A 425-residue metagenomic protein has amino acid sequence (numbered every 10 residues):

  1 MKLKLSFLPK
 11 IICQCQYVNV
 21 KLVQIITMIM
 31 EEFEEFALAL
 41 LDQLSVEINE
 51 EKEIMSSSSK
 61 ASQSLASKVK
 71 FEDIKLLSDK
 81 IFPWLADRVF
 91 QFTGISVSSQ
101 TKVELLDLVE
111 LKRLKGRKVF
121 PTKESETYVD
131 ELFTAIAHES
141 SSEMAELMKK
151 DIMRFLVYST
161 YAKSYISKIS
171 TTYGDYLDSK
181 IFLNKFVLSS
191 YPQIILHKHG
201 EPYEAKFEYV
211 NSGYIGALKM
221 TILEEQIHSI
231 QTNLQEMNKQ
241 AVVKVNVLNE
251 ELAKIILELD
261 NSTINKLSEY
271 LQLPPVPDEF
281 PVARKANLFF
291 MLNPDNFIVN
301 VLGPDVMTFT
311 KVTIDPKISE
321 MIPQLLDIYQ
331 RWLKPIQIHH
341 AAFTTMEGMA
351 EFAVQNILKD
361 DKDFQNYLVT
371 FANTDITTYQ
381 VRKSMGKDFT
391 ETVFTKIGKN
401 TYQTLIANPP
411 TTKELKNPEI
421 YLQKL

Functional and structural regions predicted by a protein language model:
C13-C15: Cysteine-centered motifs
V18-V20: Short hydrophobic alpha-helical segments enriched in small aliphatic residues
I74-S99, I136-M153: Zn2+-dependent metallopeptidase catalytic core
F120-G216, Q226-M237: Active-site scaffold of zinc-dependent metalloenzymes
E124-I166, S262-I318: Low-complexity, serine/threonine/proline-enriched polar segments
I181-Y191, L196, N233-M237, Y270 (+2 more regions): A short mid-domain helix/strand-loop element embedded in enzyme catalytic domains that forms or borders the active-site
T232-L271: Post-HEXXH active-site segment of zinc metalloproteases
F290-L425: Pan-zinc metallopeptidase signature
